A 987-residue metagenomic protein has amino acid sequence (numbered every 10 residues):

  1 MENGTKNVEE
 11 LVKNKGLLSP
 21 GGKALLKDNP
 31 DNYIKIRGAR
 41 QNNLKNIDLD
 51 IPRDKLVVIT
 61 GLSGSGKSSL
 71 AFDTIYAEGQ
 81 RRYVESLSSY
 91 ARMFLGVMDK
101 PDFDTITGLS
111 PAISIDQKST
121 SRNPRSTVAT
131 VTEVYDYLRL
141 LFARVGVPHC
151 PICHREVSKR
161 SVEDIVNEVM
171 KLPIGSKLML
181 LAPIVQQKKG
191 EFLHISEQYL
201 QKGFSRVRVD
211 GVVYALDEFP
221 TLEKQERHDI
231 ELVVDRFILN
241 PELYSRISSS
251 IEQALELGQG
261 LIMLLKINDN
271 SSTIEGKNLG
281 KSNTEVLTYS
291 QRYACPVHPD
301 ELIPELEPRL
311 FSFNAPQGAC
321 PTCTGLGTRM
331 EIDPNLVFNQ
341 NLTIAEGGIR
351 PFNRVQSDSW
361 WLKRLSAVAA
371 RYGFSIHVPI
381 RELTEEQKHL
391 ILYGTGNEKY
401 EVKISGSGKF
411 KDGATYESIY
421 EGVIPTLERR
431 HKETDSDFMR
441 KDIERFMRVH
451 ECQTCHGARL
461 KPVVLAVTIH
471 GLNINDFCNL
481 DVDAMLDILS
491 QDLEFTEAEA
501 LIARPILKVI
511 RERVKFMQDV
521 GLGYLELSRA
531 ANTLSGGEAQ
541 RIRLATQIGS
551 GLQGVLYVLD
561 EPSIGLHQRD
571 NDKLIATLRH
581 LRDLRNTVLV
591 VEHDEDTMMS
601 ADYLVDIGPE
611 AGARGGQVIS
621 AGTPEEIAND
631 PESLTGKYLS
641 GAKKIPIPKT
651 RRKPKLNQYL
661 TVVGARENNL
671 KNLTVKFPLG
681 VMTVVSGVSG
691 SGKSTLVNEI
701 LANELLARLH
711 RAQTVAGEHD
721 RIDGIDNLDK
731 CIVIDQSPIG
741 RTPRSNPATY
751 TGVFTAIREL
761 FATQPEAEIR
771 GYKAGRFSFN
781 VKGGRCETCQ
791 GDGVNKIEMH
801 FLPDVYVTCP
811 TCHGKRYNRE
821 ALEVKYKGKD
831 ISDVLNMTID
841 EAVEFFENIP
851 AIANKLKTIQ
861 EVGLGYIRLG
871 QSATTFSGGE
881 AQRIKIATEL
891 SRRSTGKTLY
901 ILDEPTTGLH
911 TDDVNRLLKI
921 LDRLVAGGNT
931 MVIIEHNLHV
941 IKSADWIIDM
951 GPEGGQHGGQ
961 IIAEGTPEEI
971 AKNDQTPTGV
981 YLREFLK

Functional and structural regions predicted by a protein language model:
M1-K987: Conserved phosphate-binding elements of NTP-dependent enzyme cores
